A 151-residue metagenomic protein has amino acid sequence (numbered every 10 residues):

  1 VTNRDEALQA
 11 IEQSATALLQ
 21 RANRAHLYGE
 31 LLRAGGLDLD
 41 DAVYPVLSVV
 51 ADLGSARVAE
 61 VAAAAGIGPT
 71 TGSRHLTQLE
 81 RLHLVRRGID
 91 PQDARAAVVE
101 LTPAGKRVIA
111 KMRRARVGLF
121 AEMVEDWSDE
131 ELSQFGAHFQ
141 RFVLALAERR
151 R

Functional and structural regions predicted by a protein language model:
V1-D41: N-terminal leader segment of winged-helix/HTH proteins
N3-S14, L18, K111-R151: Terminal interaction helix/tail motif
Q20, S48-D52, R113: Short, locally clustered residues in the helix-turn-helix/winged-helix DNA-binding domain
A22, H26, G54, L146-R150: A general structural signal marking secondary-structure boundaries and capping sites
A25-T71, L82, V98: N-terminal helix-turn-helix DNA-binding core of bacterial DNA-binding proteins
T77-Q134: Charged, amphipathic alpha-helical coiled-coil/dimerization segments
